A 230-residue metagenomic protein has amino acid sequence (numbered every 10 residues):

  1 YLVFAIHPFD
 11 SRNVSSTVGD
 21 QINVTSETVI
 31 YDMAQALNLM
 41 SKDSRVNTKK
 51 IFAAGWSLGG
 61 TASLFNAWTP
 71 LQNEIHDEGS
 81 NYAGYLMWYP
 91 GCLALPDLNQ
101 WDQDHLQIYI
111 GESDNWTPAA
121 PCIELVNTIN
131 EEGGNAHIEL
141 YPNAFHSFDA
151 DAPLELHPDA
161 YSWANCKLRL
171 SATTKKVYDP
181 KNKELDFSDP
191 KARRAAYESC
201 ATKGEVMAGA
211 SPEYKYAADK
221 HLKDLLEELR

Functional and structural regions predicted by a protein language model:
Y1, I6-S11, P90, Y141-N143: Active-site loop/turn elements of alpha/beta-hydrolase fold enzymes, especially the short glycine-/histidine-rich
F4-T28, W68-E74, S162, A196-G204: Cap/lid segment of the alpha/beta-hydrolase catalytic domain
S11-V14, L93, N115, S147: Active-site loop signature of alpha/beta-hydrolase-fold enzymes
I22-S44, F65: Alpha/beta-hydrolase active-site loop
N38-S41, G60-I75: Short glycine-enriched nucleophile-adjacent loop and the immediately C-terminal alpha-helix near the catalytic center
R45-S57: Alpha/beta-hydrolase fold nucleophile elbow
D77-N143: The feature captures the conserved acid-bearing segment of alpha/beta-hydrolase catalytic domains
N135-R230: C-terminal catalytic histidine-bearing segment of alpha/beta-hydrolase fold enzymes
